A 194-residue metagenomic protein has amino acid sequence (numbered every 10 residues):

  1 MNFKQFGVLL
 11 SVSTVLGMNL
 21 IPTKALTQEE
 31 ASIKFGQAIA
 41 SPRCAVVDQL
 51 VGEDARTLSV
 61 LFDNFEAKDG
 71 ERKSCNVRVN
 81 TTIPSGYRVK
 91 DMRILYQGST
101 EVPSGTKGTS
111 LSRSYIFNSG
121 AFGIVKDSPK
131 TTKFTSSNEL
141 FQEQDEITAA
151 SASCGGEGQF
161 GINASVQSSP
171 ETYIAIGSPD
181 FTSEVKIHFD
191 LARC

Functional and structural regions predicted by a protein language model:
L16-K24: C-terminal segment of classical bacterial N-terminal signal peptides
K24-K68: N-terminal leader/pro-regions and domain N-caps
E71-S85: Short beta-strands within extracellular/lumenal beta-sheet-rich domains
R88-V102: A short beta-strand element within beta-rich, extracytoplasmic domains of secreted/secretory-pathway proteins
S104-A121: Short, surface-exposed beta-strand/strand-loop-strand elements in extracellular ectodomains
K126-G158: Short, surface-exposed tryptophan/glycine-enriched loops that mediate extracellular molecular recognition
C154-E171: Internal, hydrophobic beta-strand segments that form the core of beta-sheet-rich folds
S168-C194: Proprotein-processing/basic-patch segments
